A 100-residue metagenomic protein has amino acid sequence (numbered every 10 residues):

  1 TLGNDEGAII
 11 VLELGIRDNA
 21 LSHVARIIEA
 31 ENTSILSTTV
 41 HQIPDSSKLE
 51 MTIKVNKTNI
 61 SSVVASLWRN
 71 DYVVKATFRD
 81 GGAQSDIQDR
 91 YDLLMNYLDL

Functional and structural regions predicted by a protein language model:
T1, E6-L100: A conserved regulatory-domain signal marking ACT and ACT-like small-molecule sensing domains and adjacent regulatory
